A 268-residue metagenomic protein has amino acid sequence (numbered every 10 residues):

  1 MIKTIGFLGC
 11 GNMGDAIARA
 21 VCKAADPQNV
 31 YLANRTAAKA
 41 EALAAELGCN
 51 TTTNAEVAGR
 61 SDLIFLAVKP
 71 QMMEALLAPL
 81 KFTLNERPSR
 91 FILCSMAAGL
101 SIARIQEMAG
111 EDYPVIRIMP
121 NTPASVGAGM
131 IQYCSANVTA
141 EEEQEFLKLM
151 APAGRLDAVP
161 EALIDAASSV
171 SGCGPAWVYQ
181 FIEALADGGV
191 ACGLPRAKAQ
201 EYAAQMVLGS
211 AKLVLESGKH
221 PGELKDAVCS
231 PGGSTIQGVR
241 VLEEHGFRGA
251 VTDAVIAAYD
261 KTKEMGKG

Functional and structural regions predicted by a protein language model:
M1-G59, A128-G129, V190-C192: NAD(P)+-binding Rossmann beta1-loop-alpha1 motif at the extreme N-terminus of oxidoreductases
I17, E46-L47, A55-M130: Rossmann-like NAD(P)(H) cofactor-binding subdomain of soluble oxidoreductases
V30, A40, M73, P195-A203 (+2 more regions): Small-residue helix-packing motif on alpha-helices
R104-P114, M130-A167, V178-E216: Internal alpha-helical scaffold of NAD(P)-dependent oxidoreductase catalytic cores
V115, I164-S169, P221-D226: Short pre-catalytic strand/loop immediately N-terminal to key active-site residues, enriched for Gly-Thr
A204-G268: NAD(P)-dependent Rossmann-like dehydrogenase/reductase catalytic/cofactor-binding core
